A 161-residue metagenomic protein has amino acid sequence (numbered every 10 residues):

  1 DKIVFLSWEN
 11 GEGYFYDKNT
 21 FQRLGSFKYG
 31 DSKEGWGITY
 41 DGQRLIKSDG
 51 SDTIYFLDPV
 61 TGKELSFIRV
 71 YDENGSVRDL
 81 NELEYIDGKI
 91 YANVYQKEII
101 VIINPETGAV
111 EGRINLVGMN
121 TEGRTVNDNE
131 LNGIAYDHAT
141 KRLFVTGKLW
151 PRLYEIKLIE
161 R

Functional and structural regions predicted by a protein language model:
D1, G30-S48, N74-G88, N120-T140: Beta-rich, blade/repeat-based domains predominating in secreted/periplasmic proteins but also intracellular
D1-D31: Glycine/small-residue-rich loop that forms an oxyanion/phosphate-binding "nest" at active or ligand-binding sites
I3-N10, L45-S51, A92-Q96, V145-L149: Conserved beta-strand positions in repeat-built beta-propeller and related beta-rich domains
E12-G13, T53-Y55, E98-I100, P151-L153: Structural signal for beta-propeller blades
D17-F21, D58-G62, N104-G108, K157-R161: Short loop/turn segments that connect beta-strands within beta-propeller blades
Q22-K28, S66-G75, G112-I114, M119-R124: A short beta-strand motif characteristic of beta-propeller blades
G75-A109: Loop/turn-rich, solvent-exposed surfaces of beta-rich toroidal or solenoidal domains
A135-R161: Blade-level signature of beta-propeller repeat domains, shared across WD40, Kelch, NHL, RCC1 and BNR/Asp-box propellers
